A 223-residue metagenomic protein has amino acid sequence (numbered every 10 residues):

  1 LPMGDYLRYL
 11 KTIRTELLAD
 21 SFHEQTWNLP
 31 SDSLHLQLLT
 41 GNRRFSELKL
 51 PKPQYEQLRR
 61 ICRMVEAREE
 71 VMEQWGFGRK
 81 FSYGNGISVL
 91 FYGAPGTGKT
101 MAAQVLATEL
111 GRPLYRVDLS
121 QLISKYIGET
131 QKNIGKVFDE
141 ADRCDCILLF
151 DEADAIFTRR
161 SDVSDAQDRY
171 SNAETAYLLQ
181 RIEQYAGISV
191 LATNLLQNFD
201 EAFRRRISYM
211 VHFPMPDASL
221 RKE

Functional and structural regions predicted by a protein language model:
L1-E70, N85: AAA+ P-loop ATPase mechanoenzymes
K52-E223: Walker A/P-loop NTP-binding motif of AAA+ ATPase domains
